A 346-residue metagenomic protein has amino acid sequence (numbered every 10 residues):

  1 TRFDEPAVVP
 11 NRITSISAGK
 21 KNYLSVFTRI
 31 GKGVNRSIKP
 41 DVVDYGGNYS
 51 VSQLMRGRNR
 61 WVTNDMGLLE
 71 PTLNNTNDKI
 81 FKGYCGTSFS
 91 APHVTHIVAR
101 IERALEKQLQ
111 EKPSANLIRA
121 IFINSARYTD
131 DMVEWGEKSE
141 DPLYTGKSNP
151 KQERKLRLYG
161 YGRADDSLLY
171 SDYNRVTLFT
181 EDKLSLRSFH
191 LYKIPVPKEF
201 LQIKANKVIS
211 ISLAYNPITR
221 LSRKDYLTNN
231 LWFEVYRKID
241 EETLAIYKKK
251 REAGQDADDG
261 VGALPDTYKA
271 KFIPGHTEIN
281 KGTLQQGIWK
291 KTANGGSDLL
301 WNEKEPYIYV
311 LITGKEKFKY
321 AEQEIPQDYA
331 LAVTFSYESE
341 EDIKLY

Functional and structural regions predicted by a protein language model:
R2-A91: Catalytic-core environment of secreted peptidases
D4-G19, W135-K151, L227-N230: Short secondary-structure boundary/capping segments
R36, T87-T95, E111-R119: Conserved structured core elements
V42, H93-A104: Alpha-helical metal-binding/catalytic segments enriched in His/Glu/Asp
M55-R56, R60-T76, E137-E153, T180-E181: Surface-exposed intrinsically disordered loops and tails
L105-E134: An often Trp-containing, charged/polar helix-loop segment at the C-terminal end of enzyme catalytic cores
E140-R237: Secreted peptidase-domain scaffold signal
Y226-K249, G260-G262, Y268-K269, Q285-W289 (+1 more regions): C-terminal edge strands of extracellular/lumenal beta-sandwich accessory domains
